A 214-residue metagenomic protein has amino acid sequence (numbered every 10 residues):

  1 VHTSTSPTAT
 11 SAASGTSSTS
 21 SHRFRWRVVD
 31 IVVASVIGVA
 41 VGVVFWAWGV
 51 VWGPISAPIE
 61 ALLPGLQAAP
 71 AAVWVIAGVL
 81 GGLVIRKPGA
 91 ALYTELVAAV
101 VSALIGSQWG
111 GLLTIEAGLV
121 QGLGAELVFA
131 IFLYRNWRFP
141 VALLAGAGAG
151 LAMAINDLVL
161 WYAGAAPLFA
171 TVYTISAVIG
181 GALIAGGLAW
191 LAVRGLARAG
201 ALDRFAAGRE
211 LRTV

Functional and structural regions predicted by a protein language model:
H2-S4, S18-G81: Hydrophobic transmembrane alpha-helices
I31-V36, A72, I76, P88-L96 (+3 more regions): Hydrophobic alpha-helical transmembrane segments
G38, E116-L158, W190: Short helix-perturbing small/polar motifs within transmembrane alpha-helices
G38-W46, L96-I105, A147-D157: Aromatic-anchored segments of alpha-helical transmembrane domains
A98-L127: Interfacial aromatic-anchored transmembrane helix boundaries in multi-pass membrane proteins
A130-R135, L183-G200: Membrane-water interface at the C-terminal end of transmembrane alpha helices
V159-T171: Membrane-helix boundary connector in multi-pass membrane proteins
L196-V214: Short, highly charged, low-complexity non-transmembrane loops/tails of multi-pass membrane proteins
